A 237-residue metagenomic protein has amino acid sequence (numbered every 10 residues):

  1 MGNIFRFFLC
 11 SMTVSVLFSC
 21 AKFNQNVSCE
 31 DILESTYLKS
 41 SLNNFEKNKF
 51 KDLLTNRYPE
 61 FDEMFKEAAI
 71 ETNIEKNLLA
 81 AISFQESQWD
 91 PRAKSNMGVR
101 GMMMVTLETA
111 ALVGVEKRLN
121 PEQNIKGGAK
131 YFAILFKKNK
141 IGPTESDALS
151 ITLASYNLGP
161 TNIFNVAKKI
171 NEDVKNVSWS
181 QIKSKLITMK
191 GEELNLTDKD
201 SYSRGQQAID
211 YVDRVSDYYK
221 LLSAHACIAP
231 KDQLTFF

Functional and structural regions predicted by a protein language model:
F7-S11, F18-K66, P91, H225 (+1 more regions): N-terminal export signals and maturation junctions of secreted/periplasmic proteins
S35-L38, L153-L221: Catalytic and substrate-binding regions of cell-wall glycan-acting enzymes that process beta-1,4-linked
N48-T55, F65-A68, P91-A93, A111-E122 (+3 more regions): Second-shell loop/turn segments in exported
E60, I74-L79, F84, M97-R100 (+1 more regions): Extracytoplasmic
K66, N73-D90, G128-A129, T152-N157 (+1 more regions): Short, functionally critical alpha-helical segments immediately adjacent to catalytic or ligand/cofactor-binding
N77-A80, L119, K140-L153, C227-K231: Surface-exposed patches in mature extracellular/periplasmic domains of secreted proteins
S87-N96, L135-K138, L158-I170: Secretory-pathway/luminal and periplasmic proteins that interact with or process carbohydrate-rich
R92-E116, N124-A133, G191, V215: Substrate-binding/active-site groove segments that recognize and process beta-1,4-linked N-acetyl-hexosamine
